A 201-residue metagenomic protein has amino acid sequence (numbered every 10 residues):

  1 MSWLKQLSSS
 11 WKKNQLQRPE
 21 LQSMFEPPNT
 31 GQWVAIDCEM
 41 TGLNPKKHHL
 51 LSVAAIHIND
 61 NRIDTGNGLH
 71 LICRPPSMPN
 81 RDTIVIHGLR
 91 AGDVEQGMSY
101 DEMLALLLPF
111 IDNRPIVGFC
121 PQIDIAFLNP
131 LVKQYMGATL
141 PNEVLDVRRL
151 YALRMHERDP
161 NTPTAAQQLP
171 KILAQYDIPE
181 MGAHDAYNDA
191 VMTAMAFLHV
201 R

Functional and structural regions predicted by a protein language model:
M1-S10: Conserved P-loop NTPase mechanochemical-coupling segment
S10-N129, K133-Q134, A138-N142, P163-H184: Conserved non-catalytic scaffold segment of RNase H-like nuclease domains
C38-G42, R149, M192: Short, glycine/acidic-enriched loop or turn micro-motifs at the edges of active sites
L43-P45, A152, M195: Conserved protein kinase catalytic core
N129, A194-R201: Short, amphipathic alpha-helical segments that act as regulatory/interfacial helices in nucleotide-processing proteins
L145-P163: Short alpha-helix plus adjacent loop in nuclease-associated cores
D185-A196: Acidic, divalent-metal-coordinating active-site segment for phosphoryl/phosphodiester hydrolysis, typified by short
